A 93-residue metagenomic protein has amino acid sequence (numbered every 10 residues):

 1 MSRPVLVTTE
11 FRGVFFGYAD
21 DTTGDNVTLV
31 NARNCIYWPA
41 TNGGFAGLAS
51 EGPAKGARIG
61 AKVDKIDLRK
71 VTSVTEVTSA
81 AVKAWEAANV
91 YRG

Functional and structural regions predicted by a protein language model:
M1-G93: Conserved RNA-binding domains used in RNP assembly and mRNA/RNA metabolism
